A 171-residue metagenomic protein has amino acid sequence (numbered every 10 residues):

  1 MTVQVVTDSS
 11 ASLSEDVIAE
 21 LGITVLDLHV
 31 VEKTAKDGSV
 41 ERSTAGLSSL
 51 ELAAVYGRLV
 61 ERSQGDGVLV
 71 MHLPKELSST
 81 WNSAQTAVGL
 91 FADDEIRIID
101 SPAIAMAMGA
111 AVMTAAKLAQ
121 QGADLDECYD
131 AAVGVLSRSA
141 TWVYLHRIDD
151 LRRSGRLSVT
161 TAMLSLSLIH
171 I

Functional and structural regions predicted by a protein language model:
M1, L21, D93-E95: A short helix-to-beta-strand connector/capping loop
Q4-A54, R58: N-terminal glycine-rich anion-binding loop in soluble enzyme alpha/beta folds
V6, T24-L26, L69-M71, R97-I99: Hydrophobic/aromatic beta-strand patches that form the interior of the parallel beta-sheet core in alpha/beta enzyme
D8-S10, L28-H29, L73-P74, S101-P102 (+3 more regions): Fold-independent oxyanion-binding glycine-rich loops and adjacent beta-strand/coil segments at enzyme active sites
S12, R42, G46-A53, R62 (+5 more regions): Electropositive phosphate-/nucleotide-binding environments in soluble metabolic enzymes
Q64, V70, L77-T141: Active-site histidine-anchored catalytic micro-motif
R138-L166: Conserved anion/nucleotide-ligand pocket segment
I169-I171: Conserved small/polar residues in nucleotide/adenosyl-binding loops
